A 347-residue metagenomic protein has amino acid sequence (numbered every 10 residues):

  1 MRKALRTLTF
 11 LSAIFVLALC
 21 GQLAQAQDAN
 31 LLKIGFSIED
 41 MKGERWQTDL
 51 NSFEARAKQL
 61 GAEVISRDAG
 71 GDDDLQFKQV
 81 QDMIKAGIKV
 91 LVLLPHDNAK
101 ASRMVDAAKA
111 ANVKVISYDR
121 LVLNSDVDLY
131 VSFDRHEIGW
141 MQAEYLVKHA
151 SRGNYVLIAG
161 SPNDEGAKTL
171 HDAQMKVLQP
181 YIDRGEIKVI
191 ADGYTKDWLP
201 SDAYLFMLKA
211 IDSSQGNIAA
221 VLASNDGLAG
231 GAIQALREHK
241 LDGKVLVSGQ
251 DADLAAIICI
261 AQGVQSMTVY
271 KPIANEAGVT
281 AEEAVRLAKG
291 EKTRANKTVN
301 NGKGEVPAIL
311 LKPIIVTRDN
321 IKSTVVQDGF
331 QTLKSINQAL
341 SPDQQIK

Functional and structural regions predicted by a protein language model:
M1-L5: N-terminal secretory signal peptides that target proteins for export/translocation
R6-F10, D49: General helical structural elements
T9-C20: Bacterial N-terminal signal peptides
L23: Cationic, low-complexity basic patches in intrinsically disordered or flexible, solvent-exposed regions
A26-K347: A residue-level marker of the well-folded mature domains of exported/periplasmic proteins
